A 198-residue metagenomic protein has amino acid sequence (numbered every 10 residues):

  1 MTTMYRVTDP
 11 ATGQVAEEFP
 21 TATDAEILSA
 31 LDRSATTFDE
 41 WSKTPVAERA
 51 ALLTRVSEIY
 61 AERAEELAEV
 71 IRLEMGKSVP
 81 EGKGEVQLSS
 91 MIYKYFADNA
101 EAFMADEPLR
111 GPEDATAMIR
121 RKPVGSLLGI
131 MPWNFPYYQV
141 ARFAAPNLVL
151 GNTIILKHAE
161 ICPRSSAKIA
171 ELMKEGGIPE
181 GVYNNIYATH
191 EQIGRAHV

Functional and structural regions predicted by a protein language model:
M1-A115: N-terminal Rossmann-like NAD(P)+-binding subdomain of aldehyde/semialdehyde dehydrogenases
P108-H197: Rossmann-like NAD(P) dinucleotide-binding subdomain of oxidoreductase/dehydrogenase enzymes
